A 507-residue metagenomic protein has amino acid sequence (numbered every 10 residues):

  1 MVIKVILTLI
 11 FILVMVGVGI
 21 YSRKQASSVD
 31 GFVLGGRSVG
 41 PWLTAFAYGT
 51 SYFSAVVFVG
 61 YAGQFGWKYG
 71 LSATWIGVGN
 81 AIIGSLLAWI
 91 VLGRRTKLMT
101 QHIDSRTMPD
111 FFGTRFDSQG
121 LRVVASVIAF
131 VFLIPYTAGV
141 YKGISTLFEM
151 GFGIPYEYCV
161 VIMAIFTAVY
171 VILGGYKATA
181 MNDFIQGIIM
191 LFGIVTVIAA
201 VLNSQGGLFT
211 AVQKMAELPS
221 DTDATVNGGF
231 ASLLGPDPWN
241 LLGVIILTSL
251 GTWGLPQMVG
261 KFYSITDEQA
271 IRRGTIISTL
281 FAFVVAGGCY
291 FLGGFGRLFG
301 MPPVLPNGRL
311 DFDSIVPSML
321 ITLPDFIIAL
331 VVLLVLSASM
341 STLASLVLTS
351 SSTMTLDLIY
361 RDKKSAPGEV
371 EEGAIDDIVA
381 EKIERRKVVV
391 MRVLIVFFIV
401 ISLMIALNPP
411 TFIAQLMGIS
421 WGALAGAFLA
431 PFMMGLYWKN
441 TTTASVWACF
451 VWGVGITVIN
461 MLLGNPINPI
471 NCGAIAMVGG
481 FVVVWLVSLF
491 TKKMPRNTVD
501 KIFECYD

Functional and structural regions predicted by a protein language model:
M1-D507: Membrane-embedded helix-loop-helix hairpins and adjacent transmembrane boundary segments in multi-pass transporters
